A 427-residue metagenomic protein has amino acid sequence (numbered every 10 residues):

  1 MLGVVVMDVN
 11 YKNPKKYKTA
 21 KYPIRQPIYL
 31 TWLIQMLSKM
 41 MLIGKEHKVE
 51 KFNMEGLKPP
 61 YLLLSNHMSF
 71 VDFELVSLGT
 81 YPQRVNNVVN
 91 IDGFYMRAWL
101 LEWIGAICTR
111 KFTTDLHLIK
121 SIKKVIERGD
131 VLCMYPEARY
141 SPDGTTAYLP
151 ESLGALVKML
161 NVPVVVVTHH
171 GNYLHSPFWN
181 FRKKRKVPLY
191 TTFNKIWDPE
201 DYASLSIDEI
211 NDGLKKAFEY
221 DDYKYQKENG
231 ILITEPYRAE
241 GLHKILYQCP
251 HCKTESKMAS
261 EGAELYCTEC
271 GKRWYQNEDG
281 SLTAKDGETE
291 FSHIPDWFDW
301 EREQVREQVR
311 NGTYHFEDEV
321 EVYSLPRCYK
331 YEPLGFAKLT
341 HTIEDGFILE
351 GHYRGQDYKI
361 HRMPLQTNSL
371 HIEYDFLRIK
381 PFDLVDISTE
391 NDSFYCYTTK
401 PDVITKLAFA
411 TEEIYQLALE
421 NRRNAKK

Functional and structural regions predicted by a protein language model:
M1-V6: Short, Lys/Arg-enriched N-terminal segments with co-localized hydrophobic residues within the first ~10-30 amino acids
A20, I24-T31, M40-D212, E228-N229 (+10 more regions): Soluble catalytic domains of membrane acyltransferases
I210-Y225: Short, structured interface segments
T234-E288: Cys/His-rich short segments
A239-L242, G262, A284-D286, N311-E317 (+6 more regions): A composition-biased, non-transmembrane "mature-region" signal
R273, Y329-E332, R354-I360, T389-T405: Short, surface-exposed beta-strand/loop "edge" segments at domain boundaries and coil↔beta transitions
R273-G355: Long, charge-rich boundary regions
S369-K427: Acidic, Ser/Thr- and proline-rich intrinsically disordered linker/docking segments of eukaryotic scaffolds
